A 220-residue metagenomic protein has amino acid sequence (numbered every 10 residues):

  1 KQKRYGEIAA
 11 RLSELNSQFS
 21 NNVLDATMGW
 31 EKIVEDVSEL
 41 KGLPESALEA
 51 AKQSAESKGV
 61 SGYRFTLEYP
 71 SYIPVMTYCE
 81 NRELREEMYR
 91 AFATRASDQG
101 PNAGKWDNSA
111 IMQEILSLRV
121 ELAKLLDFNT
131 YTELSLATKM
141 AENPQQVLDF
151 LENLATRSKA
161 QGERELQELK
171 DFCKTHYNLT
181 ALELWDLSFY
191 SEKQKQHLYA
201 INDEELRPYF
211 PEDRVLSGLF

Functional and structural regions predicted by a protein language model:
K1, R95-S117, E121-T132: A conserved hydrophobic secondary-structure block that centers on an alpha-helix together with its immediately flanking
K3-L67, Q113, K124, F128-F220: Active-site-proximal, well-structured secondary-structure segments within enzyme catalytic domains
E56-D98, L187: Active-site-adjacent "gating/activation" loops or surface patches in catalytic cores
Y72-M76, P101-W106, N153: A ubiquitous short alpha-helical element
Y78-R82, A103, Q146-D149, E205: Surface-exposed beta-strand edges and their flanking turn/coil or helix-capping segments
A91-G100, L198-E204: Short glycine/proline-rich turn/loop motifs
